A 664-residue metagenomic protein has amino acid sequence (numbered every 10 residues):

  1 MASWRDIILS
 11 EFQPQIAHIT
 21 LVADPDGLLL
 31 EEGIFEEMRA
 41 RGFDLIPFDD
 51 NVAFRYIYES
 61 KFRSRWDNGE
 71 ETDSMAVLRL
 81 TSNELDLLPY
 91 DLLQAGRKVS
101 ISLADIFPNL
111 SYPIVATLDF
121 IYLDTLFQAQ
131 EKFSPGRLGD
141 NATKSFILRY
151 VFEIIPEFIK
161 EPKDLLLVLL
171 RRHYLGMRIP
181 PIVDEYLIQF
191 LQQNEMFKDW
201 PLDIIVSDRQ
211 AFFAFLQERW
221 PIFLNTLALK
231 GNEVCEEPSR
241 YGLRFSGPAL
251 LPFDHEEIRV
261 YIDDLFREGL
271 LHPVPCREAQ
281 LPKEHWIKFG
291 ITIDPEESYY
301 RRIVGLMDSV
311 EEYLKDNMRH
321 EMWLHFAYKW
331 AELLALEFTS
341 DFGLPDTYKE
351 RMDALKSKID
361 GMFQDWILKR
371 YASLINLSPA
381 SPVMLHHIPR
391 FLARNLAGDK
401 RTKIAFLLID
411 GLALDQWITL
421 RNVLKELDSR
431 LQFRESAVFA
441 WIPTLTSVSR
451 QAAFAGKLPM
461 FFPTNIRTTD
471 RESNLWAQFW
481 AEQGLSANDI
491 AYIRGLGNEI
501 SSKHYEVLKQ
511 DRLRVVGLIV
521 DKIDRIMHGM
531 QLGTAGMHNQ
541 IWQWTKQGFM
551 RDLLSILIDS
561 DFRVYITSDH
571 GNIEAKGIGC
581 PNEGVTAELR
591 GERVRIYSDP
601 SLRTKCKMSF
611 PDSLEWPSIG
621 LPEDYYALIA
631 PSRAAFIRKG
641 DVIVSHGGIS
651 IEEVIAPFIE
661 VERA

Functional and structural regions predicted by a protein language model:
M1-I404, G411-V564, S568-A664: …; additionally, a secondary subgroup of soluble metalloenzymes is captured
